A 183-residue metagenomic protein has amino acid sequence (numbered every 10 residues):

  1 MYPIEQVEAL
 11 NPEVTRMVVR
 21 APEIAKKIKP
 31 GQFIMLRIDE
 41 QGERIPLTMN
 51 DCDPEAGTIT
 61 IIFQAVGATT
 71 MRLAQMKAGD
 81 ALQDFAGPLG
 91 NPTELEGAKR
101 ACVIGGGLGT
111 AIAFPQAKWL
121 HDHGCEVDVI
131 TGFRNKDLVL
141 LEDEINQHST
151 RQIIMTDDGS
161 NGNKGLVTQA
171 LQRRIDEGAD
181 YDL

Functional and structural regions predicted by a protein language model:
M1-D80: Ferredoxin-reductase
A68-L183: FNR/FR-type flavoprotein reductase catalytic core
